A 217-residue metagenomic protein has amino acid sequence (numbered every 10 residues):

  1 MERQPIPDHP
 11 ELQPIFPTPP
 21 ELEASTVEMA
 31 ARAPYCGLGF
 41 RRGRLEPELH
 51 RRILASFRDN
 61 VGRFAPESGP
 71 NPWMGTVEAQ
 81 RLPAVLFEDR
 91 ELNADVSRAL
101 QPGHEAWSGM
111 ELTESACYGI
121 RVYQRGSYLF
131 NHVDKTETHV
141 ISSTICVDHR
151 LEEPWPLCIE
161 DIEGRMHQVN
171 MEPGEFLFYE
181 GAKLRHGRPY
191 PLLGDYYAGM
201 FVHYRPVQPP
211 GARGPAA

Functional and structural regions predicted by a protein language model:
M1-S108: Non-heme Fe(II)/2-oxoglutarate
R42-R44, F178, H203: Short, well-ordered beta-strand micro-motif
V61, E111-L112, L151: Secondary-structure boundary/capping signal
M110-G119: A short coil-to-beta-strand element that immediately follows conserved catalytic motifs
V122: Conserved active-site beta-strand element of glycosyltransferases/polysaccharide synthases
R125-A182, Y196-G199, P206-A216: Catalytic core of non-heme Fe(II) oxygenases with the double-stranded beta-helix
A182-H186, P191: Short, charged beta-turn/beta-strand-edge "cap" motif at the junction between a beta-strand and an adjacent loop
